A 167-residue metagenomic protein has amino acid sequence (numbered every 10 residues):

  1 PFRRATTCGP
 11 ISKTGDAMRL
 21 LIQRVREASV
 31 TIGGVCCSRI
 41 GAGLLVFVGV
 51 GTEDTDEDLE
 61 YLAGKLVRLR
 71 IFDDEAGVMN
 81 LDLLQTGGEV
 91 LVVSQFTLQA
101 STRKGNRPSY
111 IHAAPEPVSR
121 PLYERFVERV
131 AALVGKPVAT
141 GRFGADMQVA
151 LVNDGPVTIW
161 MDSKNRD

Functional and structural regions predicted by a protein language model:
P1-A17: Short, Lys/Arg-enriched N-terminal segments with co-localized hydrophobic residues within the first ~10-30 amino acids
K13-G105, S109, A114, P121-D167: N-terminal, polar/charged subdomain of small-to-medium soluble alpha/beta proteins
